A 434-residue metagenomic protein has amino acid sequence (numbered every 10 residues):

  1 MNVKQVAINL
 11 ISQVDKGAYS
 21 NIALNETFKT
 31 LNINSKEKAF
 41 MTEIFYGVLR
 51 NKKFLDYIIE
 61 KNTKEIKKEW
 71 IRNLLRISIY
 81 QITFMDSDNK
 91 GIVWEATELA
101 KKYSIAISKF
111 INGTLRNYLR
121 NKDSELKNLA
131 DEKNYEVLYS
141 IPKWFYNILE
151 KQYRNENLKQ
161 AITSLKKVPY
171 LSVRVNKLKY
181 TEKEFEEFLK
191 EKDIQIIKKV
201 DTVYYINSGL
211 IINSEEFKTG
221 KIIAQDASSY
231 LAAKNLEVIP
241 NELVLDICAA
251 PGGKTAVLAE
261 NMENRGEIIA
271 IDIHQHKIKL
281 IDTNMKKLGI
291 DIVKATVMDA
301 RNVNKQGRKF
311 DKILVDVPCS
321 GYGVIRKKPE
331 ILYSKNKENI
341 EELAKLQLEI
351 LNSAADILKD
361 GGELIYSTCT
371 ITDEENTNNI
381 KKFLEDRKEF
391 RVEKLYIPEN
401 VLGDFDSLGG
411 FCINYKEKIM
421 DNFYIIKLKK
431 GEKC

Functional and structural regions predicted by a protein language model:
M1-C434: S-adenosylmethionine
